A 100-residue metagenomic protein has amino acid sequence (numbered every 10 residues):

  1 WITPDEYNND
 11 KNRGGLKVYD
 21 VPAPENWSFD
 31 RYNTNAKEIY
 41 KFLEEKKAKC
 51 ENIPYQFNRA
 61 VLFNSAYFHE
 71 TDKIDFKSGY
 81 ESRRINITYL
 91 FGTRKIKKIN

Functional and structural regions predicted by a protein language model:
W1-N100: Catalytic core of non-heme Fe(II) oxygenases with the double-stranded beta-helix
